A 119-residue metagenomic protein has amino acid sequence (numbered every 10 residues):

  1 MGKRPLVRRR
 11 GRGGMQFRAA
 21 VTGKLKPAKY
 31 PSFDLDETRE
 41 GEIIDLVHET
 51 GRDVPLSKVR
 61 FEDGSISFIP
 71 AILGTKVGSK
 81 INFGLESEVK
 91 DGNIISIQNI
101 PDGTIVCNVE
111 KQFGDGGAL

Functional and structural regions predicted by a protein language model:
G2-L119: Ribosome large-subunit tunnel/peptidyl-transferase-proximal elements
